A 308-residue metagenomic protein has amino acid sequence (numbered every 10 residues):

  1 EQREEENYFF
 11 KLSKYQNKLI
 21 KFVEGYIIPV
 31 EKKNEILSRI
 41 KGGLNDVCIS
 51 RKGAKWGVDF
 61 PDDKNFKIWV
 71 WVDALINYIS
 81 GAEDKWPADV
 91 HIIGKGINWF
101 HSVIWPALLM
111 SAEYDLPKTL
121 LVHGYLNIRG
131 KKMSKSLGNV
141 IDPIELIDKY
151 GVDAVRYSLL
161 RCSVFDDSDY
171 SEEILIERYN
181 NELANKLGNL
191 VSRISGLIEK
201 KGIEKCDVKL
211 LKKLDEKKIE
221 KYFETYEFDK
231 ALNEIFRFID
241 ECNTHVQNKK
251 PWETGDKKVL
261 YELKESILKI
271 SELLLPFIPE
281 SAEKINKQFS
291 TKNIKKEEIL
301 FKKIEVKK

Functional and structural regions predicted by a protein language model:
E1-K200, E204-C206, N233-I235: Structured secondary-structure scaffolds
L12, L211-K212, L263: Generic alpha-helical segment signature
F22-V23, Y78-E83, L211-L214, W252 (+1 more regions): Alpha-helix C-terminal capping segments
N98, S163-D166, I174, I194-E234 (+1 more regions): Active-site-proximal binding-pocket segments
L126-M133, N181-L183, K212-K217, S290-E297: Short, mixed-charge aromatic SLiMs
N139, K212-E216, S266: N-terminal alpha-helical segment
V152, A184, T225-F228, P279: Alpha-helix boundary/capping and short turn/kink residues
K221, Y226, N233-K308: Basic, alpha-helical terminal appendages of large translation-related enzymes
